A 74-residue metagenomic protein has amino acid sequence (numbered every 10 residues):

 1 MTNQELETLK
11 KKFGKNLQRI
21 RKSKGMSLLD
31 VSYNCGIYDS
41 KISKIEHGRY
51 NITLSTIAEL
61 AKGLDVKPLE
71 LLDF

Functional and structural regions predicted by a protein language model:
T2-S23: A short, Lys/Arg-rich alpha-helix, primarily the initiator
L17, L28, D39, L54-I57: Helix-turn-helix DNA-binding elements, focusing on the entry/boundary residues of the two helices that contact DNA
R21, S32, A61: The alpha-helix within a helix-turn-helix
G25-K44: Short alpha-helical DNA-recognition segment
T53-E70: DNA major-groove recognition helix of helix-turn-helix/homeodomain DNA-binding modules
L72-F74: Short amphipathic recognition helices of helix-turn-helix/homeodomain-type DNA-binding modules
